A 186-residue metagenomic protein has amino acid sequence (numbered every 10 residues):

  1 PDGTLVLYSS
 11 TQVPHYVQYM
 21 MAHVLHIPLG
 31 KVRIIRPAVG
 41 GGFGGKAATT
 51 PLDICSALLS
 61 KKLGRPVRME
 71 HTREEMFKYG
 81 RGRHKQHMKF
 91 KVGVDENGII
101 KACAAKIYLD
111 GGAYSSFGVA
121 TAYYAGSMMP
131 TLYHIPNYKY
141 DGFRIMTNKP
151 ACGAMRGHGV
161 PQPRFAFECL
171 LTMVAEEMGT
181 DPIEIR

Functional and structural regions predicted by a protein language model:
P1-R186: Structural alpha/beta core scaffold segments of enzyme domains
